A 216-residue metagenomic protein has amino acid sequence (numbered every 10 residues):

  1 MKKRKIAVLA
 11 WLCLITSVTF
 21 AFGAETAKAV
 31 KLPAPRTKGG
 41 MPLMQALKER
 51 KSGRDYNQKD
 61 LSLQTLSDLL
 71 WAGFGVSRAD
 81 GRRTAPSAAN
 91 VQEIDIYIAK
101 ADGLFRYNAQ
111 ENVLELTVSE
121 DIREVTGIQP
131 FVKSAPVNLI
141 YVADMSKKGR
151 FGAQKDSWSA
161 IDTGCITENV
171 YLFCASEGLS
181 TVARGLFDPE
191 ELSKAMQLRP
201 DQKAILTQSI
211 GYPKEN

Functional and structural regions predicted by a protein language model:
M1-A10: Bacterial N-terminal signal peptides that target proteins for export
A10-T19: Bacterial N-terminal signal peptides
F22-A135: N-terminal amphipathic, basic helical "cap/leader" segment at the start of enzyme domains
R36, Y141-M145, Y212: Short, small-residue-rich loop/turn micro-motifs
R50, L69, I96, V137-K148 (+1 more regions): Small-aliphatic-rich amphipathic alpha-helix that forms the alpha element of a beta-alpha
L61, G75-S77, L104, M145-K148 (+2 more regions): Solvent-exposed loop/turn segments at secondary-structure junctions within structured extracellular/periplasmic domains
A88, T181-R184, P200: Short, surface-exposed helix-loop/turn micro-motifs enriched in polar/charged residues
Q197-N216: A glycine-rich helix N-cap at a beta->alpha junction
